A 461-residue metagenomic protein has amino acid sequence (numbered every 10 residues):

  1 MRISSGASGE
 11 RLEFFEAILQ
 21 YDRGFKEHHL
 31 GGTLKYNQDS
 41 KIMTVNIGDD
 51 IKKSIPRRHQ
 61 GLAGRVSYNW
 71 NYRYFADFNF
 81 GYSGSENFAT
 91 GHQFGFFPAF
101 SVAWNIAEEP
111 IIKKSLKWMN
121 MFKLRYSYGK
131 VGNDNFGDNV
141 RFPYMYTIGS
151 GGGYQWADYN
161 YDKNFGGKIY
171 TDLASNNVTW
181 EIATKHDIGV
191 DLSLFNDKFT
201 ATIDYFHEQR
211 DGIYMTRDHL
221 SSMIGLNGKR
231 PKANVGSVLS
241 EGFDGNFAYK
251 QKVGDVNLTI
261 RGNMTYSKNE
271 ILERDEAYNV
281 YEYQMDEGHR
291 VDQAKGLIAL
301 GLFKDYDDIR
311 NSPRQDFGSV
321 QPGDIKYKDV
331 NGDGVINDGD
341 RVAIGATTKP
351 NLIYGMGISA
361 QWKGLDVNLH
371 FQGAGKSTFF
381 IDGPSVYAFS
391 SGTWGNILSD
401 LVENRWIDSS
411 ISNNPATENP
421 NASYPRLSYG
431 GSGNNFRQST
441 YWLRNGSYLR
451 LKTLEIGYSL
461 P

Functional and structural regions predicted by a protein language model:
M1-Q293, G373, N434, Q438-P461: Extracellular/periplasmic, surface-exposed regions of secreted and cell-surface proteins
T44, N135-F136, D307, N368-H370 (+1 more regions): Short helix/loop capping segments that flank catalytic or ligand/cofactor-binding pockets
R65, D191, D316-F317, G357: Short, surface-exposed charged micro-motifs
S85, A374-P461: Extracytoplasmic gating/loop element in the C-terminal half of outer-membrane beta-barrel translocons and assembly
V140-R141, M145-T147, K252-T348, A388-F389 (+1 more regions): Conserved small-residue
D172-A174, D340-I344, N351-M356: Glycine-rich, charged/polar anion/phosphate-binding loops that engage phosphate groups from diverse ligands
T347-I381: Glycine-rich, aromatic-lined ligand/substrate-binding cores of catalytic and carbohydrate-binding domains
